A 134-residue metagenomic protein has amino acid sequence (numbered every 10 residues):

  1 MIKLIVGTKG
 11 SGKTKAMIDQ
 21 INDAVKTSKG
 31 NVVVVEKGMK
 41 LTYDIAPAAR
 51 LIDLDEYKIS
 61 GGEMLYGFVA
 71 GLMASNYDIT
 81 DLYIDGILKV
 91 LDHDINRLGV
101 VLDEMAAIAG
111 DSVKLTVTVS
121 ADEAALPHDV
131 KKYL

Functional and structural regions predicted by a protein language model:
M1-M73, L126-D129: Conserved P-loop
D78-L134: Replace "adjacent to P-loop NTPase cores in ATP/GTP-dependent enzymes" with "adjacent to NTP-binding cores
